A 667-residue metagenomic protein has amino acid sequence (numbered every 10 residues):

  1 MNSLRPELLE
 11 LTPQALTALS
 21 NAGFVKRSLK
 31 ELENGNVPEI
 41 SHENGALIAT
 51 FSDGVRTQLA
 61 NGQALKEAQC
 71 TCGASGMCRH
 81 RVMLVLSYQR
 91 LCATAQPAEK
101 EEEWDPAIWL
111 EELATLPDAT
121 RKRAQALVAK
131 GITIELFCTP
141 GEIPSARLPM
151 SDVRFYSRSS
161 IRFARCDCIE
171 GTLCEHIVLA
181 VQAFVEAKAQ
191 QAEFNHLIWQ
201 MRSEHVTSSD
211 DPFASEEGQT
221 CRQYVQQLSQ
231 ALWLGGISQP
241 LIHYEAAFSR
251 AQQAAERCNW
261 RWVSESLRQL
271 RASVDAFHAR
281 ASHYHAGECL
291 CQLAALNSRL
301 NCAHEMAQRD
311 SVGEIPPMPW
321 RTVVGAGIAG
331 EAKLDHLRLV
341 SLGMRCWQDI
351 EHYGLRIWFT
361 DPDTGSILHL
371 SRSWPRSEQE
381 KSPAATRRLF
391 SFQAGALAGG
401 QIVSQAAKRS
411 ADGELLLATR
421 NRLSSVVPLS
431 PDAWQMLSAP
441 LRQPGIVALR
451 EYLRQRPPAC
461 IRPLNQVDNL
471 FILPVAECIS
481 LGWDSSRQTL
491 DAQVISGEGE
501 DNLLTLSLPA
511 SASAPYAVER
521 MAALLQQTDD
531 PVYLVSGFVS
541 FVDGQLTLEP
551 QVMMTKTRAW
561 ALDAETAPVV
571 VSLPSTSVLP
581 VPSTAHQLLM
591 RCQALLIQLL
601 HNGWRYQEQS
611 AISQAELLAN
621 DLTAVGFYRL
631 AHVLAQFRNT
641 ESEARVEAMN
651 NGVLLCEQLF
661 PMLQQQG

Functional and structural regions predicted by a protein language model:
M1-G667: Long, low-complexity, compositionally biased intrinsically disordered regions
